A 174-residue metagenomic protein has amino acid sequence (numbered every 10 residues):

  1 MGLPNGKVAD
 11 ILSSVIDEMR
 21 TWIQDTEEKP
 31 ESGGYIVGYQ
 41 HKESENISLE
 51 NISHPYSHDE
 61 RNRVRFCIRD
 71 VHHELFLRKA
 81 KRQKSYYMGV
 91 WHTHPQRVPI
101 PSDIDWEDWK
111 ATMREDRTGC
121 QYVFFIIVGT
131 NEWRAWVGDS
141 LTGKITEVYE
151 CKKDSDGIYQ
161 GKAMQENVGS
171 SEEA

Functional and structural regions predicted by a protein language model:
M1-Y87, Q96-A174: Conserved beta-strand-loop surface patch within small alpha/beta domains used for substrate/adaptor or ligand engagement
H92-H94: Histidine-centered divalent metal-coordination motifs
